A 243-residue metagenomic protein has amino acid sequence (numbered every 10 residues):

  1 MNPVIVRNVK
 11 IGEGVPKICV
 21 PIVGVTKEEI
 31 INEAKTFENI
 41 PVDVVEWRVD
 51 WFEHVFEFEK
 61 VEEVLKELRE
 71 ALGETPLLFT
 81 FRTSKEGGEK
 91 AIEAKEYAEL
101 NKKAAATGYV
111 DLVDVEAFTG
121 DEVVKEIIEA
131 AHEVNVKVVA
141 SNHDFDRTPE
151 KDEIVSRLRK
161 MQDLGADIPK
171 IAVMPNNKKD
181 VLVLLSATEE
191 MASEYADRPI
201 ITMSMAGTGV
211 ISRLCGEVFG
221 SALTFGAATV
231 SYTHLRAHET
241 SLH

Functional and structural regions predicted by a protein language model:
M1-V25: N-terminal amphipathic alpha-helix/helix-capping segment at the start of soluble metabolic enzymes
P16-I30, S84-A94, N142-K151: Active-site mouth loops of central-metabolism enzymes
V45, V113, L184: Conserved, mostly hydrophobic/aromatic
R48, V110-G120, S141-D146, I168-N176: Catalytic beta/alpha-barrel core
H54-V64, F118-A131, N177-T188: Active-site-adjacent beta->alpha loops and helix N-cap segments on the catalytic face of soluble alpha/beta enzymes
V61-F81, V134, E189-Y195: Alpha-helix-loop-beta-strand connector modules within alpha/beta enzyme cores
F79, K85-A105: Glycine/small-residue-rich loop that forms an oxyanion/phosphate-binding "nest" at active or ligand-binding sites
T233-T240: Conserved small/polar residues in nucleotide/adenosyl-binding loops
